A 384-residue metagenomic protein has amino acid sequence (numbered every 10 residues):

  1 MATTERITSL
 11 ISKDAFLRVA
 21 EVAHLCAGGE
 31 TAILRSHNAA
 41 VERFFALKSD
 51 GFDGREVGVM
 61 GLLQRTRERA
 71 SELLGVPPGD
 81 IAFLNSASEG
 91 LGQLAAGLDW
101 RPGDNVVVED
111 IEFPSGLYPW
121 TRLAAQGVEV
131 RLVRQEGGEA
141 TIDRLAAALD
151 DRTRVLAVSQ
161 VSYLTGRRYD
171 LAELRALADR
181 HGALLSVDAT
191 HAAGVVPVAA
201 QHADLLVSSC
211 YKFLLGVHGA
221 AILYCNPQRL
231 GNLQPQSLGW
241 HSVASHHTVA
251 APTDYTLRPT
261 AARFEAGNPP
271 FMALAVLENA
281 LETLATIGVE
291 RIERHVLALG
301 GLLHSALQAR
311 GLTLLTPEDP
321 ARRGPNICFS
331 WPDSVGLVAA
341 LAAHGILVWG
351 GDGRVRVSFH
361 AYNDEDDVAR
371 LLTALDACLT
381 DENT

Functional and structural regions predicted by a protein language model:
M1-T384: Pyridoxal 5′-phosphate
